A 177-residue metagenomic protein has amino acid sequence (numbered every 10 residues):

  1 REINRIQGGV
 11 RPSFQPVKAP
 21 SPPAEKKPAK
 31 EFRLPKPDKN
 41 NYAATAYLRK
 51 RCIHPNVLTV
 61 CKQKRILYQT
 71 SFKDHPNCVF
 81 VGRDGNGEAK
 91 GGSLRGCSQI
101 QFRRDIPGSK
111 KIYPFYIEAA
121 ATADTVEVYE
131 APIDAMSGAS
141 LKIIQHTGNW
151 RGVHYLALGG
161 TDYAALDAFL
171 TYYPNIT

Functional and structural regions predicted by a protein language model:
R1, L170, P174-T177: Short, intrinsically disordered, charge-balanced linker/junction segments flanking boundaries in proteins
R1-N4, V60-I66: Short, small/acidic-rich helices and loops at N termini and domain boundaries of DNA replication/processing enzymes
R1-R49: Non-catalytic accessory segments of DNA primases and related replication-initiation nucleases
V10, P55, Q145, I176-T177: Secondary-structure boundary/capping positions in well-ordered alpha/beta enzyme cores
R11-F14, H54-C61: Short secondary-structure capping/junction motifs at helix and strand boundaries
R11-S21, I66-C78: Short amphipathic alpha-helical segments at helix boundaries and their inter-helical linkers
T45-V57, R83: Serine endopeptidase catalytic core focused on the charge-relay Asp
S71-Y172: Phosphate-handling DNA/RNA-contact segment within nucleic-acid enzymes
